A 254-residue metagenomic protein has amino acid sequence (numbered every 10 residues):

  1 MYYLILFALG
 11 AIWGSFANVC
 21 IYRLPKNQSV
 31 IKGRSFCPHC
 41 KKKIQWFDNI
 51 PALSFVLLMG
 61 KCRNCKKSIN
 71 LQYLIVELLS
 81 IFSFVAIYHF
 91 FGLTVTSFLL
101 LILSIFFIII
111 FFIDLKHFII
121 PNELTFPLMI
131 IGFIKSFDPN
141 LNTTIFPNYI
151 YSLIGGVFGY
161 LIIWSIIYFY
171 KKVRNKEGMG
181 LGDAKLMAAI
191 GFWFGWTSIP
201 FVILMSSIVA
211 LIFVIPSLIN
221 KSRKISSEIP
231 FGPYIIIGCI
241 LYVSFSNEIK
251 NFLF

Functional and structural regions predicted by a protein language model:
L4, A8, I12, F16 (+13 more regions): Generic alpha-helical transmembrane segments of integral inner-membrane proteins, especially permease/transport modules
A17-Q72: Membrane-proximal soluble regions of multi-pass membrane proteins
N18-R23, M59-K67, F107-I119, W164-K176 (+1 more regions): C-terminal ends of transmembrane helices
I69-V76, N122-L124: Select subsegments of transmembrane alpha-helices in polytopic membrane proteins, especially boundary-proximal
I87-L99: Transmembrane helix-loop-helix
S97, I102, I109-V209, F252-F254: Functional transmembrane core segments of multi-pass inner-membrane proteins
G180-G182, P216-L241: Interfacial loop-to-transmembrane junctions
S244-F254: Juxtamembrane boundary at the C-terminal end of a transmembrane helix
